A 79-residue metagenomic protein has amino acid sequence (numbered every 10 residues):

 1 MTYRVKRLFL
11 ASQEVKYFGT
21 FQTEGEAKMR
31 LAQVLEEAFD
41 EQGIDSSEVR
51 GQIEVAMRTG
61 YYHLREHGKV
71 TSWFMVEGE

Functional and structural regions predicted by a protein language model:
M1, L10, Q22-E24, S46 (+2 more regions): A general, composition-driven signal for non-globular sequence regions
M1-Y17, K69, V76: Short aromatic-glycine-(Arg/Gly/Cys) micro-motifs in beta-strand/loop hairpins
R4-K6, A27, L31, G60: Terminal low-complexity, poorly structured segments
S12-Q13, Q22-S47: A short, charged, amphipathic alpha-helix used as a generic interaction element across diverse proteins
F18-F21, Y62: Generic detection of short hydrophobic beta-strand segments and adjacent strand-loop junctions
L35-E79: Short, mixed-charge low-complexity intrinsically disordered segments
